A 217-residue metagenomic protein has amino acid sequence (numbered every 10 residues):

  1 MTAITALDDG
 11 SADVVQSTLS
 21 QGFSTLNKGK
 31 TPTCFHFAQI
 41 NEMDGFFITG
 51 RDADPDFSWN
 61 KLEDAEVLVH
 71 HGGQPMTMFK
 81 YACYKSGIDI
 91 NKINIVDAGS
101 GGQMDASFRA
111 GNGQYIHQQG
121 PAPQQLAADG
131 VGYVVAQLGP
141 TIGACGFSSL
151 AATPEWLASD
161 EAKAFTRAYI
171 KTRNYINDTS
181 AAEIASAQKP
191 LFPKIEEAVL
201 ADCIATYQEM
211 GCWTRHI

Functional and structural regions predicted by a protein language model:
M1-I88, I95-G101, S107, Q114-G120 (+2 more regions): Short, glycine-/small- and polar/acidic-enriched structural segments that line small-molecule recognition paths
I40-G50, V131-E155, T166-Y169, I204-E209: Periplasmic-binding protein-like
I88-I90, K194-I195: Helix N-cap/coil-helix junction residues
I95-D97, A106-I116, Q125-V135, C145 (+4 more regions): A residue-level marker of the well-folded mature domains of exported/periplasmic proteins
P121-A122, P140-T141, L191-F192: Glycine-rich beta-alpha junction loops
A158-I217: Secondary-structure end/capping motifs
